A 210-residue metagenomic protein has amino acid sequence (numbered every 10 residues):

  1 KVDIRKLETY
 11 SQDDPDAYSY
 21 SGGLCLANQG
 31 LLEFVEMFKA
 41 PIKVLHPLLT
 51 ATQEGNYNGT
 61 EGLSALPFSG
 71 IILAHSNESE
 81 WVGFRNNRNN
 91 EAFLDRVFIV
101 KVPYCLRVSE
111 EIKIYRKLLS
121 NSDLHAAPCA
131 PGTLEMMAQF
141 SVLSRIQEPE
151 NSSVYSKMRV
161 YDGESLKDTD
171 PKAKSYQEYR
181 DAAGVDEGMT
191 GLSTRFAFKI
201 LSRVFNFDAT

Functional and structural regions predicted by a protein language model:
K1-T210: Conserved ASCE/P-loop NTPase catalytic core
